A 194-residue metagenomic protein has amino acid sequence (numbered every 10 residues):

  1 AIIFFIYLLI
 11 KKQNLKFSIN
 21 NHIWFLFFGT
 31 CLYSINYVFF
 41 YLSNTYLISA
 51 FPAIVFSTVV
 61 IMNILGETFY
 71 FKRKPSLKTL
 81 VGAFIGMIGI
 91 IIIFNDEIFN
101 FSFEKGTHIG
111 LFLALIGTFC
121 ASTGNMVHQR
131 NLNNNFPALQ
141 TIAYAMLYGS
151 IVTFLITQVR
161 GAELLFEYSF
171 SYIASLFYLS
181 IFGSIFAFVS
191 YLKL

Functional and structural regions predicted by a protein language model:
A1-Y7, F27, G82-I88, H108-I116 (+2 more regions): Hydrophobic alpha-helical transmembrane segments of multi-pass integral membrane proteins, especially transporters
K11-F56, I92, S180-K193: Specific transmembrane alpha-helical segments of multi-pass solute transporters/efflux pumps, especially DMT/EamA
L15, T58-F119, R160: Juxtamembrane helix-loop boundary signature in multi-pass membrane transporters
N21, F56, T79, A83 (+2 more regions): Residue-level recognition of transmembrane alpha-helices in multi-pass small-molecule transporters/permeases
V38, I64-L65, M126, V189: Residue-level hotspots within transmembrane alpha-helices of multi-pass secondary transporters
S43, F69-P75, N131, T141 (+1 more regions): Hydrophobic/aromatic residues within transmembrane alpha-helices of multi-pass small-molecule transporters
E97-F99, K105, N125-R130, Y168-S169 (+1 more regions): Short glycine/proline-centered loop/turn elements that form peptide/ligand docking sites
